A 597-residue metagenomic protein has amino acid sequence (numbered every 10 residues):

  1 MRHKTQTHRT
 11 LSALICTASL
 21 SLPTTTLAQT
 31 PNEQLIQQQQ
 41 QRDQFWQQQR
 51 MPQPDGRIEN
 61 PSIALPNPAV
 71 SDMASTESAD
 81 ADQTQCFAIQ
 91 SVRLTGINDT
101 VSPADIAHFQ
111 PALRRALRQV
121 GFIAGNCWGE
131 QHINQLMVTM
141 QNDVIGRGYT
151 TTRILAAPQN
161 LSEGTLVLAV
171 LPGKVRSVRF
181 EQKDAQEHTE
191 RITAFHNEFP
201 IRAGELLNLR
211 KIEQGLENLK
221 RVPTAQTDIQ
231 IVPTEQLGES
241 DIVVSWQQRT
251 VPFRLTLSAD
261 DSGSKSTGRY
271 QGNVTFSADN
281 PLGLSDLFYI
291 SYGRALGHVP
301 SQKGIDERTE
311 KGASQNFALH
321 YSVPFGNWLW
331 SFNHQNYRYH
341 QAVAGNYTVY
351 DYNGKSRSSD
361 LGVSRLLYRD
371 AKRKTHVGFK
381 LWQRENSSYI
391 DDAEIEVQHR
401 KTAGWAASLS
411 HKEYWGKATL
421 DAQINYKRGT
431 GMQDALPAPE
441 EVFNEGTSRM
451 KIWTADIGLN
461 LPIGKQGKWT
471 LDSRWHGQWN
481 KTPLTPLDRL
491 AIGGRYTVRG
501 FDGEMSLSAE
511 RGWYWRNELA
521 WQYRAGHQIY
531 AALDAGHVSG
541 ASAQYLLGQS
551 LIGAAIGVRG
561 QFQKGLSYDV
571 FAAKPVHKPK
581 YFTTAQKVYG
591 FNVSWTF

Functional and structural regions predicted by a protein language model:
R2, L27-T470, W475-W513, L519-F597: Immediate N-terminus of the mature polypeptide
R2-L14: Bacterial N-terminal signal peptides that target proteins for export
P23-T25: N-terminal signal peptide c-region/cleavage motif recognized by signal peptidases
